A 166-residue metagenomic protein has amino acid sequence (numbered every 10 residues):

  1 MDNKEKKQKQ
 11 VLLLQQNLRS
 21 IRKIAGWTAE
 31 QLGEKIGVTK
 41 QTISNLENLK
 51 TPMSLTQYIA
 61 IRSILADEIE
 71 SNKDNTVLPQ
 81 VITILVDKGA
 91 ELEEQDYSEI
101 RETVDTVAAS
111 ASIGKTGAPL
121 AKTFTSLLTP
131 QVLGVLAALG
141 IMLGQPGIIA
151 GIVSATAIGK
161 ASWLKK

Functional and structural regions predicted by a protein language model:
M1-K23: A short, Lys/Arg-rich alpha-helix, primarily the initiator
R22, G33, R62: The alpha-helix within a helix-turn-helix
G26-S44: Short alpha-helical DNA-recognition segment
L55-N75: DNA major-groove recognition helix of helix-turn-helix/homeodomain DNA-binding modules
D87-K166: Intrinsically disordered, low-complexity tails and linkers flanking structured cores
